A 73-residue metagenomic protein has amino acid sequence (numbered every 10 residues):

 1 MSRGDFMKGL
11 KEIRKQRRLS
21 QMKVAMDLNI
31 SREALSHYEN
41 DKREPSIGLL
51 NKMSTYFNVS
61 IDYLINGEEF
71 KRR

Functional and structural regions predicted by a protein language model:
M1-G4, E12, Q16, I65-R73: Short, charged recognition helix plus adjacent turn of helix-turn-helix-like nucleic-acid-binding domains
D5, Q16, K42-P45, Y56: Helix-turn-helix/winged-helix DNA-binding modules
K8-D27: Short basic helix-loop element that most often maps to the first helix and adjoining turn of HTH DNA-binding modules
G9, S20, S46-L49, S60: Residues that mark the N-terminal boundary/hinge immediately upstream of a DNA-recognition element
L10, V24-A25, L35-Y38, L64: Conserved hydrophobic/aromatic packing and binding residues within compact polymer-binding modules
N29, G48-Y63: DNA major-groove recognition helix of helix-turn-helix/homeodomain DNA-binding modules
N29-E44: Recognition helix of helix-turn-helix/homeodomain-like DNA-binding domains that insert into the DNA major groove
E39, F57, I65-E68: DNA major-groove recognition helix of helix-turn-helix
